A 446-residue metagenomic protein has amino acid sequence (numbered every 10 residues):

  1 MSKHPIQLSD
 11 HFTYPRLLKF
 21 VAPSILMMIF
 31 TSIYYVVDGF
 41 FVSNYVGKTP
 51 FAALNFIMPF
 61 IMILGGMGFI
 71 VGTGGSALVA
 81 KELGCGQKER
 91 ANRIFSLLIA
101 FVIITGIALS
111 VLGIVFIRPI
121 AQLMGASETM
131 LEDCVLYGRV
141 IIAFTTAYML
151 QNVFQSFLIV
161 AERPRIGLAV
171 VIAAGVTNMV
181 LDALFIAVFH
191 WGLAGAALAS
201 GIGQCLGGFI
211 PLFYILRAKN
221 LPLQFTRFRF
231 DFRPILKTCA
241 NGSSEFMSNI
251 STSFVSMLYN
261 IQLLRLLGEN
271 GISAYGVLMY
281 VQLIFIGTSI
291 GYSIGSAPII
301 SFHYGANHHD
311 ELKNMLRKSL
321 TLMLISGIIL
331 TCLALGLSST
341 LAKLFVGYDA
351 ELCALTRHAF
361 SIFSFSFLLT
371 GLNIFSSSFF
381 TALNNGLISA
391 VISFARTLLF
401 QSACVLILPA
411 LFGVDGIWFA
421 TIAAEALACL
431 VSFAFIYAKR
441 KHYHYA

Functional and structural regions predicted by a protein language model:
M1-V21, V79-T146, V188-S243, I300-S366 (+1 more regions): Short alpha-helical transmembrane segments in multi-pass integral membrane proteins
S9-Y45, P59-G74, L78, E82 (+5 more regions): N-terminal transmembrane alpha-helices
K19-D38, V140, Q151, A174 (+5 more regions): Transmembrane helical elements of multi-pass membrane transporters/channels
S24, M28, F40, A77 (+15 more regions): Transmembrane alpha-helix boundary and packing residues in multipass membrane permease domains and related
S24-S32, F69, F101-S110, F144-M149 (+8 more regions): Hydrophobic alpha-helical transmembrane segments in multi-pass membrane proteins
I33-F51, A121-E128, L184-W191, S253-I284 (+3 more regions): Helix-terminus/linker motif at the lipid-water interface of multi-pass membrane proteins
F51-V111, Y148-G167, A274-S338, T370-I392: Small-residue-rich hydrophobic transmembrane alpha-helices
G72, V140-I159, V170-N178, A196-F209 (+5 more regions): Short runs within selected transmembrane alpha-helices of multi-pass transporters and secretion channels
